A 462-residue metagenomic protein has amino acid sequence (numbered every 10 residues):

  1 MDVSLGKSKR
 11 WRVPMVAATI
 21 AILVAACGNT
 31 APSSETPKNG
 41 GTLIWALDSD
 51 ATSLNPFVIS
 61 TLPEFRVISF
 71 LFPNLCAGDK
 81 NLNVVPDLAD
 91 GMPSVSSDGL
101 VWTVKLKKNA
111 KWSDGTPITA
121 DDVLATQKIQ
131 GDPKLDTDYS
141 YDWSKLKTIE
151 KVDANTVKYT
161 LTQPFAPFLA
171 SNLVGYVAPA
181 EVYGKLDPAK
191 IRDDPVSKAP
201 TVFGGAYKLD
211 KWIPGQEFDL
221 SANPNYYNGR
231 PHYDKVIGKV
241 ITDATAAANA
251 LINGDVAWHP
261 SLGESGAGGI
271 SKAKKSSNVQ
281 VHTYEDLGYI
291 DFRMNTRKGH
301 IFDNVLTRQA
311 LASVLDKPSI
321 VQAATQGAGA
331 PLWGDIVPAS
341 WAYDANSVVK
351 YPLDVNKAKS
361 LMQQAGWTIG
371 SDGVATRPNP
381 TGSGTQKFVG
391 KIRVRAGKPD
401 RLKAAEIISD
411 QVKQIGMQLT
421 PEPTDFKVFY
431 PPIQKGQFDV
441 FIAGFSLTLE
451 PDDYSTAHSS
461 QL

Functional and structural regions predicted by a protein language model:
M1-T42, T148, A189-K190, V355 (+3 more regions): Short, low-complexity disordered leader/linker segments with a strong preference for bacterial N-terminal type II
A46-S97, K128, V202-F203: N-terminal lobe/hinge region of extracytoplasmic solute-binding protein
I59, L173, F429-L462: Acidic-aromatic pocket-rim loops
N81, G175-P231, K235, V355-N356 (+1 more regions): Gly/Pro-rich hinge or "lid" segments in bacterial periplasmic/extracellular proteins
G91-D136, V152, K158, A247-A250 (+1 more regions): Aromatic- and charge-enriched surface segment that lines or borders ligand/interaction sites
K105, S140-L186, K211: Surface-exposed binding/hinge segments that line and control ligand-binding clefts or catalytic entry sites
Q130-G131, T148-I149, D210-S221, I237-G299 (+5 more regions): Extracellular/periplasmic solute-recognition and catalytic clefts
S221, D303-D410: Append "and occasionally in soluble cytosolic enzymes with long acidic Gly/Pro-rich linkers
